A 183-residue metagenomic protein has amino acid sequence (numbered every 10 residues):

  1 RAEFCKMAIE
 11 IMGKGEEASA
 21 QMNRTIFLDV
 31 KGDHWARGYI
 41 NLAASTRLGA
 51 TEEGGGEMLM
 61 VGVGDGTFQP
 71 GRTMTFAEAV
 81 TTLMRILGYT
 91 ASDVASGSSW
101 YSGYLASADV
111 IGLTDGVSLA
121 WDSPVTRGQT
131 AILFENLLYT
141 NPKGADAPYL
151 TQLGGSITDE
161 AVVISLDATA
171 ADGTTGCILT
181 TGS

Functional and structural regions predicted by a protein language model:
R1-A77, L83-P124, L138-G182: Feature responds to low-complexity, polar/acidic, surface-exposed segments characteristic of secreted/exported proteins
